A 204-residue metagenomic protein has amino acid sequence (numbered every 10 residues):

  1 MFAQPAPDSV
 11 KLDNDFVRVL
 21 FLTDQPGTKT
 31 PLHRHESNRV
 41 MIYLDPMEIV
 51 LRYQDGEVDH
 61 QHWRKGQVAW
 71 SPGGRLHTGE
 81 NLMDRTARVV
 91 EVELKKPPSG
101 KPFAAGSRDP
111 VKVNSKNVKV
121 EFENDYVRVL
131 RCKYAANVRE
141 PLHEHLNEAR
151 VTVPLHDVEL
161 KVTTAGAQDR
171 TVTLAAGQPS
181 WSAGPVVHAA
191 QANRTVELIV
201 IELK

Functional and structural regions predicted by a protein language model:
A6-L32, E36-L44, V92, K112-T152 (+1 more regions): A short glycine-rich, His/Asp/Glu-containing loop-to-beta-strand
L12-F16, D55-G73, G166-P185: Short acidic-glycine-tyrosine-enriched beta hairpin
T30, M47-L51, V68, E140-P141 (+2 more regions): Short beta-strand segments in beta-sandwich/barrel cores
E36-D55, L146-G166: Glycine- and acidic-residue-biased ligand/ion/polar-headgroup-sensing regions
I49-S99: Extended, hydrophobic interaction surfaces within ordered domains
G73-K95, E148, D157, A183-K204: Ligand-binding loop in jelly-roll beta-barrel domains
G74, R85-V90, L94-P110, N114-K116 (+2 more regions): Flexible, surface-exposed loop/linker segments and immediately adjacent secondary-structure boundaries
